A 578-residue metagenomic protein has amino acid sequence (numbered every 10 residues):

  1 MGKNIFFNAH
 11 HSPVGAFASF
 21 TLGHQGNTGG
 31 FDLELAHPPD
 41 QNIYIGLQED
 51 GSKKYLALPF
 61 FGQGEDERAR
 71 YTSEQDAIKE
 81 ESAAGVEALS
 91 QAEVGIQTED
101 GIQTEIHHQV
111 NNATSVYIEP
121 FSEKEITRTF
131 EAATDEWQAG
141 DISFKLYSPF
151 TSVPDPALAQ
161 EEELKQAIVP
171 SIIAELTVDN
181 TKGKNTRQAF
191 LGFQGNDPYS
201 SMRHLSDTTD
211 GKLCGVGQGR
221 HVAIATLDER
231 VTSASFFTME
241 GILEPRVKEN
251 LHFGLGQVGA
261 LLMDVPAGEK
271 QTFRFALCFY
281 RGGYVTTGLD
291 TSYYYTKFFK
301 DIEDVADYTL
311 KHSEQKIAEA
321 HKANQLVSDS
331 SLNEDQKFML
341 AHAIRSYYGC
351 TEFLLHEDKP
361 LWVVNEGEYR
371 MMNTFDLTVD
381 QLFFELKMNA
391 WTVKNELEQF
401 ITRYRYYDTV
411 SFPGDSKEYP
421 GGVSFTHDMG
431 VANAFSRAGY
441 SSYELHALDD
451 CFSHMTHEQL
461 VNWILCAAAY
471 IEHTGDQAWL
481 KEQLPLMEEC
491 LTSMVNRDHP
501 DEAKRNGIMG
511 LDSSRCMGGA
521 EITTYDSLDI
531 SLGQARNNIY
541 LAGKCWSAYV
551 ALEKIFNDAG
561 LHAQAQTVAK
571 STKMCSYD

Functional and structural regions predicted by a protein language model:
M1-V110: Beta-strand-rich N-terminal accessory domains
G2-S19, T98, Q103, T134 (+3 more regions): Acidic/polar, glycine-enriched structural segments that form the non-catalytic walls/loops of the carbohydrate-binding
H10-P13, H24, A36-P38, F60 (+17 more regions): Active-site-proximal structural scaffolding
Q75-D76, A83-G85, V94-G95, G101 (+3 more regions): Extracellular-facing/secreted segment signature in eukaryotic proteins
T177-T186, P266-K270, K387-T392, N496-K504 (+1 more regions): Secondary-structure boundary elements
N180, Y295-S313, R370-I508, M517-T524 (+1 more regions): Aromatic-rich carbohydrate-recognition surfaces in CAZymes
N180-N185, V285-L289, D307, N324-S331 (+2 more regions): Inter-helical turn/loop segments and adjacent helix faces that build the functional surface of alpha-helical bundle
G533-D578: Active-site neighborhood of glycoside hydrolase catalytic domains
